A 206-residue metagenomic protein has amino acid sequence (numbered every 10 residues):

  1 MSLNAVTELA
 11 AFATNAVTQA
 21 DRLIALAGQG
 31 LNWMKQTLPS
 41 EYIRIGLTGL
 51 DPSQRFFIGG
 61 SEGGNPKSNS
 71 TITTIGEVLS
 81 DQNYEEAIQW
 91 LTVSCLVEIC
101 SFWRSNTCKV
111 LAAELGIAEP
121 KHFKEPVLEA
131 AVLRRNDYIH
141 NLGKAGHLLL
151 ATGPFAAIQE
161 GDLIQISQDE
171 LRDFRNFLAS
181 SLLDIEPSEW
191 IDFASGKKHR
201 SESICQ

Functional and structural regions predicted by a protein language model:
M1-W90, K121-P126, L133, L149-Q206: Extended intrinsically disordered or low-complexity regions, especially N/C-terminal cytosolic tails and loops, rather
I24, C100-T107, L128, R175: Hydrophobic faces of stable alpha-helices that mediate helix-helix packing
F57-G63, E98, N136-A145: Amphipathic, heptad-repeat alpha-helices with coiled-coil/zipper character that mediate oligomerization and scaffolding
P66-L79, C100-E114: A short mid-domain helix/strand-loop element embedded in enzyme catalytic domains that forms or borders the active-site
I88-C108, I139: Short, hydrophobic, well-ordered secondary-structure elements
C95, L128-A131: A broadly tuned, weak detector of single residues within folded domains
R104-A112, N136-L150, L183, P187-W190: Charged/polar positions within long, soluble alpha-helices
A113-K121: Inter-helical turn/loop segments and adjacent helix faces that build the functional surface of alpha-helical bundle
